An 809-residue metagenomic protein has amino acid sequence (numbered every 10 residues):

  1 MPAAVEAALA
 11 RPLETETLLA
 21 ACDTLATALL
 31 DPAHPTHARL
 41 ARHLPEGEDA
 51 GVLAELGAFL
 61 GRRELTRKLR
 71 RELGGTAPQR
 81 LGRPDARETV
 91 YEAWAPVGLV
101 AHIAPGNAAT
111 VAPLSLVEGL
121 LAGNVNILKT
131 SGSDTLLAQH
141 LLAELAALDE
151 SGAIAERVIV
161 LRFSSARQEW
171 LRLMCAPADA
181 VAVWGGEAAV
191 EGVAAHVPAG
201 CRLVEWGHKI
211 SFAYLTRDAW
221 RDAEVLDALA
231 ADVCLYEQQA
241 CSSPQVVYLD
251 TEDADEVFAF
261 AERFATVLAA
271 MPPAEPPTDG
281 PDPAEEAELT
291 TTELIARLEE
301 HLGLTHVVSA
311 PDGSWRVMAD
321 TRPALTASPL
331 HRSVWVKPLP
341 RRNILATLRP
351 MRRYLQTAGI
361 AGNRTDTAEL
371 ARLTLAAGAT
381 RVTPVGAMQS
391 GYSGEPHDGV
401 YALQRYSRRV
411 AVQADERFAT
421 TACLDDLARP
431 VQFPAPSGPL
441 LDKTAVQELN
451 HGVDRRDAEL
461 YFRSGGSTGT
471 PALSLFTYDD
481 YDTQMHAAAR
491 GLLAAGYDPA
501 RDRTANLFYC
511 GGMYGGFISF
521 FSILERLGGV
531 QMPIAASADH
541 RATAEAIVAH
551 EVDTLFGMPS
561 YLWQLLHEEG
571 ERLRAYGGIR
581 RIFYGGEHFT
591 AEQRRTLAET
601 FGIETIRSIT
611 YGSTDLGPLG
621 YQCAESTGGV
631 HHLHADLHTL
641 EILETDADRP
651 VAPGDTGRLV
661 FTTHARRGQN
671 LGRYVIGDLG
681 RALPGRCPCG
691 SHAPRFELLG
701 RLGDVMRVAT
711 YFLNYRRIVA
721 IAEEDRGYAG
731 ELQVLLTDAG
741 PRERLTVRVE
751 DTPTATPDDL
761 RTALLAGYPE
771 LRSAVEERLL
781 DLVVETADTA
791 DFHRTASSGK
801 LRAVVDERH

Functional and structural regions predicted by a protein language model:
M1-E16, L173-C175, D179, V183-F433 (+1 more regions): Active-site glycine/GP-rich loop and adjacent strand/helix microenvironment that borders small-molecule binding pockets
M1-V100, D415-R463, G469-A495, P499-R501 (+2 more regions): Nucleotide 5′-phosphate-binding alpha/beta core
L18, E118-A122, I344, S464-G465 (+1 more regions): Hydrophobic alpha-helical segments that mediate membrane insertion or helix-helix packing
P45-A54, T66, I127-D134, A138-Q139 (+2 more regions): Membrane helical hairpin/interfacial module
L81-C234: Rossmann-like NAD(P) dinucleotide-binding subdomain of oxidoreductase/dehydrogenase enzymes
G98, R501-R503, R580, G657: Nucleotide donor/acceptor-binding cores
Y478-R490, R503-W563: AMP-binding/adenylate-forming
